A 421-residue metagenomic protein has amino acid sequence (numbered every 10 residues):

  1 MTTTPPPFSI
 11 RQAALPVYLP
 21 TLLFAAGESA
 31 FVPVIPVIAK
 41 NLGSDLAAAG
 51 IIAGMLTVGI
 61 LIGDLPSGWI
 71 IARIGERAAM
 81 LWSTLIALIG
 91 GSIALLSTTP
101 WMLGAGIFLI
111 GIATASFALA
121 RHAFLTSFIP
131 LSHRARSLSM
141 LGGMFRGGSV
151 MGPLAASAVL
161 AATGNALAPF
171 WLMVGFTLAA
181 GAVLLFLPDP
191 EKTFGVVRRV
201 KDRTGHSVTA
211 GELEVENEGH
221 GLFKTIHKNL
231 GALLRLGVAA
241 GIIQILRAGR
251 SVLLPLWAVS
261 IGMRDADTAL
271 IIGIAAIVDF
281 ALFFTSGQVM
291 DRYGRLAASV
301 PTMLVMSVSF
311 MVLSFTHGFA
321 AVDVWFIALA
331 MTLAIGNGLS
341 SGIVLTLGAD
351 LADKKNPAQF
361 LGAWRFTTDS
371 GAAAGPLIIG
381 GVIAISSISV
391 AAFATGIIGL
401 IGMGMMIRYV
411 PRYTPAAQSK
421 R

Functional and structural regions predicted by a protein language model:
T2-R11, D189-L236, R421: Juxtamembrane intracellular "pre-TM" segments in multi-pass secondary transporters
F8-T57, L234-A239, R247-I261: Helix-loop boundary and gating motifs at the non-cytosolic
G43, G75, L96-W101, G294 (+1 more regions): Helix-breaking motifs and short loop linkers at transmembrane-helix boundaries and internal kinks in secondary membrane
G63-G75, L282-R295, I383: Helix-to-loop junctions at the C-terminal end of transmembrane segments in multipass secondary transporters
I86-T98, V305-F319: C-terminal ends and interior cores of transmembrane alpha-helices in multi-pass membrane transporters/permeases
F108-F145: Cytoplasmic helix-loop-helix junction between adjacent transmembrane helices in 12-TM secondary transporters
P169-L185, A392-R408: Symmetry-related core transmembrane helices of the 12-TM Major Facilitator Superfamily/SLC fold
